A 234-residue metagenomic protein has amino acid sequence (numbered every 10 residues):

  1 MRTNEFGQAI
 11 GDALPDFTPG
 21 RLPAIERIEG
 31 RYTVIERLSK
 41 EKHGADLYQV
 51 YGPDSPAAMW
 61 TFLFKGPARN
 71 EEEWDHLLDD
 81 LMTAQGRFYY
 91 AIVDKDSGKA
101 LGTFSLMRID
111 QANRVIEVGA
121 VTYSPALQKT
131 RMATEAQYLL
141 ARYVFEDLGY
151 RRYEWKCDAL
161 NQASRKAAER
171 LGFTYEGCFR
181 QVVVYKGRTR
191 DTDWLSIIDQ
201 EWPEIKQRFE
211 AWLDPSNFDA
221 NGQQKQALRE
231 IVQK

Functional and structural regions predicted by a protein language model:
M1-T130, Y143, D147, R188-T192 (+2 more regions): GNAT-family acyltransferases
L81, L171-T174: Aromatic/basic-lined ligand-recognition segments that form π-stacking hydrophobic pockets flanked by Lys/Arg to engage
A133: Glycine-rich acyl-CoA binding loop
E146-K156: Conserved GNAT acetyl-CoA-binding A-motif
W155-R165: Conserved beta-strand-loop-alpha-helix junction that forms the acyl-donor binding cleft
A167-A168, L195: Conserved active-site tyrosine of GNAT-family acetyltransferases
T174-R188: Conserved catalytic-core motifs of GNAT/GCN5-like acyltransferases
